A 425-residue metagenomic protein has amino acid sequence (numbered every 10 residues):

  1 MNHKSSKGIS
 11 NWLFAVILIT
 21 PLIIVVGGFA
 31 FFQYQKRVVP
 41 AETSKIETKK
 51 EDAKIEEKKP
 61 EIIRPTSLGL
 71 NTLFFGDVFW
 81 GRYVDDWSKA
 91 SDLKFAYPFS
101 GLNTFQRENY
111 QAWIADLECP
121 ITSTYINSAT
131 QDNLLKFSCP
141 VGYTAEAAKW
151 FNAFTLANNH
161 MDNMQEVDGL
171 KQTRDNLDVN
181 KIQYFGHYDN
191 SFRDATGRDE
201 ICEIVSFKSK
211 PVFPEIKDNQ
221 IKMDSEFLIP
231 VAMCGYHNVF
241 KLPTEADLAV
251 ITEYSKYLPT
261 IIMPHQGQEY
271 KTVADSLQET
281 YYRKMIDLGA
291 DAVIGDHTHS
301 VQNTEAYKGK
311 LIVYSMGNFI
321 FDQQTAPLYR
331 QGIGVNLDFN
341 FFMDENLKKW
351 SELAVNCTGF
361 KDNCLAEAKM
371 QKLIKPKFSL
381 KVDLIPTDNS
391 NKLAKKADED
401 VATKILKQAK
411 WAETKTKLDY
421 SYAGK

Functional and structural regions predicted by a protein language model:
Q35-G69: N-terminal, intrinsically disordered, polar/charged segments of Gram-positive cell-envelope systems that serve as
I55-E56, P65-G69, Q220-D224, V273 (+1 more regions): A short C-terminal boundary segment appended to hydrolase-like catalytic domains
F74-G76, A112-E118, F151-N159, Y184-Y188 (+3 more regions): Active-site neighborhood of phospho(di)ester-bond hydrolases with catalytic His/Asp-centered motifs
G81-Y83, I121-S123, N159-K171, S191-I201 (+4 more regions): Active-site environment of divalent metal-dependent phosphoester hydrolases
D85-S100, L134, S138, R198-M263 (+1 more regions): Binuclear metal-dependent hydrolase catalytic cores centered on His/Asp/Glu-rich metal-binding motifs
Y110-T122, N158-N159, P230-M233, Y254-V273: Short acidic, glycine-rich surface-loop motifs adjacent to enzyme active sites
T124-A147, L258-A290: Active-site-proximal segments of metal-dependent phosphoesterases and phosphodiesterases across multiple
W150-A153, S276-V335, F341-M343: Conserved beta-sheet core of the metallophosphoesterase superfamily
